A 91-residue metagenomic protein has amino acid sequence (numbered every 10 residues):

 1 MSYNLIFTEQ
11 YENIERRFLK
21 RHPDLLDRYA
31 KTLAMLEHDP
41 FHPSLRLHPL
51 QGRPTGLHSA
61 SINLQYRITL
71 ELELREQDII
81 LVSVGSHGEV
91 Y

Functional and structural regions predicted by a protein language model:
M1, P43-R46, Q77-I80: Residue-level signal for beta-strand positions within conserved beta-sheet cores that form or flank
M1-Y3, E9-Q10, T55: Basic nucleic-acid-binding interfaces
N4, N13-R16, K20-L26, S61-Y91: Enriched for short, Lys/Arg-rich terminal
N13, K31-A34: Generic recognition of well-ordered alpha-helical segments within structured catalytic/regulatory domains
L25, Y29-T32, R46: Short N-terminal amphipathic alpha-helix/helix-capping patch enriched in small hydrophobics with frequent Ser/Thr
K31, G52-T55, L70-R75: Short alpha-helical linear motifs
M35-A60: A short, surface-exposed loop/turn module that caps and links secondary-structure elements
